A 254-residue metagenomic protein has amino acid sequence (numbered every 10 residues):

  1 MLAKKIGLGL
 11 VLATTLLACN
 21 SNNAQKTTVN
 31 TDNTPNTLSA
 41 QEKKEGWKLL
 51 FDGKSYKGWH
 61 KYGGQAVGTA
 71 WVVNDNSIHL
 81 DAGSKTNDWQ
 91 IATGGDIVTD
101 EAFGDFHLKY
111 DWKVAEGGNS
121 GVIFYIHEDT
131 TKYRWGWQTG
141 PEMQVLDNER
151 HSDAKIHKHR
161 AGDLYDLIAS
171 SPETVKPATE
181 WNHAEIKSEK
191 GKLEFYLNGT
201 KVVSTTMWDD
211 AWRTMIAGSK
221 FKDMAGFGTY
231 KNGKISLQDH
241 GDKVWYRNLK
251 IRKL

Functional and structural regions predicted by a protein language model:
M1-N33: Bacterial Sec-dependent N-terminal signal peptides
N20-L254: Carbohydrate-interacting regions of secretory-pathway proteins
